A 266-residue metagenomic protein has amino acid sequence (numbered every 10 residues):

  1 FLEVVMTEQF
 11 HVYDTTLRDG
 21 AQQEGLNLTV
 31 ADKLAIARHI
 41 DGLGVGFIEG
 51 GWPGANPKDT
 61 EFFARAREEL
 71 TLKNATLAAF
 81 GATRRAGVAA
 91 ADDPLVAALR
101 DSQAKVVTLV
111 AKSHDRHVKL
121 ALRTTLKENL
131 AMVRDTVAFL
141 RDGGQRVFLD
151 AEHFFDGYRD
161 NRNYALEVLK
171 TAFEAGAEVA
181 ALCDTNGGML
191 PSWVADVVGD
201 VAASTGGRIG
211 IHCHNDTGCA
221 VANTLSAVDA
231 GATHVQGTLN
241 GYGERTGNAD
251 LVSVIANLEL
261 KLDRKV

Functional and structural regions predicted by a protein language model:
F1-V266: Catalytic cores and adjacent flexible loops of soluble metabolic enzymes that perform enolate/carbanion chemistry on
